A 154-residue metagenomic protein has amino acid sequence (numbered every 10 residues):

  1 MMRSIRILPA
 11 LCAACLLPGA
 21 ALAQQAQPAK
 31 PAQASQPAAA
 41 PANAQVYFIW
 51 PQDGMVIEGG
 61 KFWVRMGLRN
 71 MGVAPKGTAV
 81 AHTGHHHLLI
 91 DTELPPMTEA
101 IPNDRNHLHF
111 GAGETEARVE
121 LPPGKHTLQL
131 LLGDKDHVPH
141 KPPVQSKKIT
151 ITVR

Functional and structural regions predicted by a protein language model:
M1-L11: Bacterial N-terminal signal peptides that target proteins for export
P9-G19: Bacterial N-terminal signal peptides
P31-G59: Short, compositionally biased P/S/T/A/G/V-rich stretches that sit at domain boundaries
G60, G84, P122-G124: A glycine-anchored, Pro-Gly-centered beta-turn/N-cap motif
G67-T78: Short amphipathic, basic-aromatic surface patches that mediate peripheral association with negatively charged
T78-H86, Q145: Short coil-to-beta strand junction motifs in C2/discoidin
P95-M97, G133-K141: Short acidic/polar inter-strand loop motif in beta-rich domains
